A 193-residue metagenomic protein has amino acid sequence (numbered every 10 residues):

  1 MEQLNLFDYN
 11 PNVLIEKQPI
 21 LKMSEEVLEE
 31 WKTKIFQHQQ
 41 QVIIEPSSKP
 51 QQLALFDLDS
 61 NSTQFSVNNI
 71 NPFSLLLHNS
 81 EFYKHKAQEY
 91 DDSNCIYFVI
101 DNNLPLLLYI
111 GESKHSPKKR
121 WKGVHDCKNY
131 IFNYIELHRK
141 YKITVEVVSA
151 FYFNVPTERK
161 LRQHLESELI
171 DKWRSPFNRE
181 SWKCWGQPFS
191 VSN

Functional and structural regions predicted by a protein language model:
M1-I96, I100-L108, K114-N193: Boundary/linker segments flanking structured domains
